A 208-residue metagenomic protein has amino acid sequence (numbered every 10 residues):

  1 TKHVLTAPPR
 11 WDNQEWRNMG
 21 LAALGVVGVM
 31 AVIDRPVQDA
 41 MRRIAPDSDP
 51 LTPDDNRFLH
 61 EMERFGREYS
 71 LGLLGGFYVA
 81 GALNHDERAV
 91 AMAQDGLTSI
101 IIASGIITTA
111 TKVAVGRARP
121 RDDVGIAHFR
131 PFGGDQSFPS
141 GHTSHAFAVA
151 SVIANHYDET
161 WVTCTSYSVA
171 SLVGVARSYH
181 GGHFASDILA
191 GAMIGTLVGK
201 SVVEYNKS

Functional and structural regions predicted by a protein language model:
T1-G66, S70-N84, V113-A114, P120-Q136 (+1 more regions): N-terminal targeting leaders of membrane proteins
E15, M19-G20, A82-I107: Interfacial segments of alpha-helical transmembrane regions
L24, L71-G75, I106, A146-V149 (+1 more regions): Hydrophobic alpha-helical transmembrane segments of multipass integral membrane proteins
G25-V26, M30, D34, A103-T108 (+4 more regions): Alpha-helical transmembrane segments of multipass membrane proteins
H60, E87-V90, Q94-G96, G134-Q136 (+1 more regions): Extracellular loop and loop/strand-boundary signature of outer-membrane beta-barrel proteins
E61, E68, G72, D95-G96 (+1 more regions): Alpha-helical transmembrane segments of integral membrane proteins
G76, L97-A114, T165-R177: Small-polar-interrupted transmembrane alpha-helices in polytopic inner-membrane proteins
P120-S208: Membrane-embedded catalytic cores of phosphoryl/pyrophosphoryl-handling enzymes
